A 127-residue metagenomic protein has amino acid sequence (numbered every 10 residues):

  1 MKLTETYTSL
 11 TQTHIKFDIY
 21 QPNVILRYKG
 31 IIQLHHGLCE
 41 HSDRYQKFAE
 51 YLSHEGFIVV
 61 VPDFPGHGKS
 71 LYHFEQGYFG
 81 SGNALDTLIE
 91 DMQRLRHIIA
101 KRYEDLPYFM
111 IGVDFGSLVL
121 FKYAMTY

Functional and structural regions predicted by a protein language model:
M1-V24: N-terminal cap/lid segment of alpha/beta-hydrolase-fold proteins
K29-I32, P107: Alpha/beta-hydrolase fold active-site loops
H36-E40: Active-site glycine-rich loops that stabilize anionic/oxyanionic intermediates across multiple enzyme folds
R44, A49-E75: Conserved alpha/beta-hydrolase
L52, Y123-A124: Aromatic pocket-lining residues of Rossmann-like dinucleotide-binding sites
G80-A100: Alpha/beta-hydrolase active-site loop
Y103-D114: Alpha/beta-hydrolase fold nucleophile elbow
G112-K122: Glycine-rich nucleophile elbow surrounding the catalytic serine of serine-hydrolase chemistry
